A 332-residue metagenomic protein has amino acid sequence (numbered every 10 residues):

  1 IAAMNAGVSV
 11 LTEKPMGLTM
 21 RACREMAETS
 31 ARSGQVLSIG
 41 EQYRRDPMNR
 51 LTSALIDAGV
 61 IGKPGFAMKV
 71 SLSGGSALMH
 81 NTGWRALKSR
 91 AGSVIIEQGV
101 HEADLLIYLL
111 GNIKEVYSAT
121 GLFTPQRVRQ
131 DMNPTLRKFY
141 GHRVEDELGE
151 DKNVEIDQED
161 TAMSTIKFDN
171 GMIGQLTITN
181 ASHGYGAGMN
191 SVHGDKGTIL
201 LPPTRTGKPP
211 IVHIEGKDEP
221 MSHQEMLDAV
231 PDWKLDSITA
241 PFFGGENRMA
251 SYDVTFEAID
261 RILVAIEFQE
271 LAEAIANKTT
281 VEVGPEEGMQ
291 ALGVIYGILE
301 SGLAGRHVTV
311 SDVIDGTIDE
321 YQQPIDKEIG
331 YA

Functional and structural regions predicted by a protein language model:
I1-R45, G59: Beta-strand-loop-alpha-helix segment that lines the small-molecule cofactor/substrate pocket of alpha/beta enzymes
V8, Q35-V36, G65, N170-M172: Short, well-ordered coil/turn segments that N-cap beta-strands
T12, L37-I39, M68, L176 (+1 more regions): Hydrophobic residues in well-ordered beta-strands that form the structural core
M26, T52, G297-I298: Aromatic/hydrophobic pocket-lining residues that form π-stacking "cages" and hydrophobic walls in ligand
Q35, G62-F66, S301-A332: C-terminal capping/lid region of NAD(P)-dependent oxidoreductase domains
V36, Y43-E155, G305: Predominantly a Rossmann-like dinucleotide-binding segment in NAD(P)-dependent oxidoreductases
V100, T177-G186, I259: Glycine-rich phosphate/pyrophosphate-binding beta-alpha loops
P125-E159, M163, K167-F168, S191 (+2 more regions): C-terminal glycine/acidic-rich active-site capping loop/insertion
